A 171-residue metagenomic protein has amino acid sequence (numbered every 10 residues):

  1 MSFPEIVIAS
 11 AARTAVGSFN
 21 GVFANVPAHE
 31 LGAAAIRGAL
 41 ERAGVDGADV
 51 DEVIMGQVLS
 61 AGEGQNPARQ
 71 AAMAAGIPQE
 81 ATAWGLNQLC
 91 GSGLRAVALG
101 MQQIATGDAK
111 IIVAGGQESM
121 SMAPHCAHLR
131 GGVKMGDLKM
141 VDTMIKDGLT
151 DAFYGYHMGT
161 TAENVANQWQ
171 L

Functional and structural regions predicted by a protein language model:
M1-A81, Q117-L171: Conserved "HGTGT" condensation-loop signature of ketosynthase/thiolase-family condensing enzymes that catalyze
S10, T14, D49, L86 (+2 more regions): Exposed boundary/loop context
E52-I54, G85, I112: Short, conserved beta-strand segments within well-ordered enzyme catalytic domains that often line or immediately flank
G64, A83-S92: Active-site nucleophile and cofactor-binding loops and adjacent substrate-binding regions of central metabolic enzymes
A68, A72, A83, L94-V97 (+1 more regions): Generic internal hydrophobic packing segments that stabilize the cores of diverse globular domains
Q88-E118, T160, A166-Q170: Active-site-proximal alpha-helical scaffold in enzymes
